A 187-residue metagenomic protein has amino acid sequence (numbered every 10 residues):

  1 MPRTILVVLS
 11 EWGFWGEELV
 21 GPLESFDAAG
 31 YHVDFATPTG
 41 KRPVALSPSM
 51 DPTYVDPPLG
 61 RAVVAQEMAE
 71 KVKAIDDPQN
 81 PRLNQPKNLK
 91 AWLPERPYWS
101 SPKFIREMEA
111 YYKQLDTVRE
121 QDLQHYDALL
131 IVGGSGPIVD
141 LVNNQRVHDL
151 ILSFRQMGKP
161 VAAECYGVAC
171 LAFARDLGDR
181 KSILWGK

Functional and structural regions predicted by a protein language model:
M1-M157, C170-K187: Extended, subdomain-level signal for the structured scaffold at the beginning of enzyme domains
P160: Active-site cofactor/cluster-binding pocket
E164-A169: Short, thiol/selenol-centered motifs that function as redox-active sites or metal-ligating centers
